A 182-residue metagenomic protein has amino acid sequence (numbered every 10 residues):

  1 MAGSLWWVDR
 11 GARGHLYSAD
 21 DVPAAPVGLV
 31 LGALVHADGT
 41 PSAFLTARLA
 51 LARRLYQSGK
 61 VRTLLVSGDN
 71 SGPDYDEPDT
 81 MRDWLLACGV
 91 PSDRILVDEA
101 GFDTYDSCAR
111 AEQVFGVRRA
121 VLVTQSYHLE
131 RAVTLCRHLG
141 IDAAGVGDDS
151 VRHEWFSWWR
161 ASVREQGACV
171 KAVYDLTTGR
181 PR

Functional and structural regions predicted by a protein language model:
M1-W6: Hydrophobic membrane-insertion alpha-helices, especially the h-region of bacterial N-terminal signal peptides
V8-S162: A structural signal for short, hydrophobic/glycine-enriched beta-strand patches
W158-P181: A transmembrane-helix-recognition feature enriched in membrane-embedded lipid enzymes and envelope glyco-/phospholipid
